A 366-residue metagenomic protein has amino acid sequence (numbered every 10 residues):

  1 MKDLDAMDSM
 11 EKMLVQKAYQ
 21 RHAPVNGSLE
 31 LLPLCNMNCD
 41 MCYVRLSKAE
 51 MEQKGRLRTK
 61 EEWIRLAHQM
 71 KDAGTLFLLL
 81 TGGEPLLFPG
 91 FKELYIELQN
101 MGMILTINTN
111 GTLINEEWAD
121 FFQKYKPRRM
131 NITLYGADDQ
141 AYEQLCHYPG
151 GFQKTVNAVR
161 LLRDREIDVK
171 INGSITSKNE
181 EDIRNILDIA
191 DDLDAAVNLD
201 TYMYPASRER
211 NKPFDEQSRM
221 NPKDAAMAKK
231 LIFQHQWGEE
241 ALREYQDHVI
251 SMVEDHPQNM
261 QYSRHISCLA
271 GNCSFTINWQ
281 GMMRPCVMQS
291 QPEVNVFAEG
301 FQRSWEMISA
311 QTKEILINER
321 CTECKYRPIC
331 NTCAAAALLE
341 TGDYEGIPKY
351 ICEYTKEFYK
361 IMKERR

Functional and structural regions predicted by a protein language model:
K2-R129: Conserved alpha-helical substructure of the radical SAM core
S28, A195, R208, K212-F214 (+1 more regions): Accessory C-terminal segments flanking Radical SAM cores
N38, G74, K126, L193-D194 (+2 more regions): Short loop/turn motifs at secondary-structure junctions
K48-L57, Q144-G150, F214, L339: Short glycine-enriched, charge-decorated loop/helix-capping segments at active-site entrances that position
A49, L87, N115, D139 (+3 more regions): Generic structural signal for helix capping and beta-alpha/helix-loop junctions
R58, P89, G150, K178-E181 (+1 more regions): Residue-level signal for the nucleotide or nucleotide-sugar donor/cofactor binding architecture
L66-G82, K349-R366: Short Fe-S-cluster ligation motifs
R128, T133-Y135, Q140-A270, W279-Q280 (+2 more regions): Radical SAM enzyme [4Fe-4S]-AdoMet core and its adjacent flexible, acidic and glycine-rich loops/tails across
